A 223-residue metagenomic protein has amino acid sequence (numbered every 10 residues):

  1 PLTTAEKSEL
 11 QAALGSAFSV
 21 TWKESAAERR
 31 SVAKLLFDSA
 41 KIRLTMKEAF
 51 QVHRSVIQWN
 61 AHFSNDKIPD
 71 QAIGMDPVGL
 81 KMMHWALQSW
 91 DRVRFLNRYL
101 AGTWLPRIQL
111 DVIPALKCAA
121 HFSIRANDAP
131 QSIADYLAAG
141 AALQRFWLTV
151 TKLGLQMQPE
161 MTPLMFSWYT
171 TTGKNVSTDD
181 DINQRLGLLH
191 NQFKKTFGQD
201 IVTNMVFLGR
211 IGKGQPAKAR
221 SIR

Functional and structural regions predicted by a protein language model:
P1-R223: Acidic, surface-exposed loops and disordered segments
